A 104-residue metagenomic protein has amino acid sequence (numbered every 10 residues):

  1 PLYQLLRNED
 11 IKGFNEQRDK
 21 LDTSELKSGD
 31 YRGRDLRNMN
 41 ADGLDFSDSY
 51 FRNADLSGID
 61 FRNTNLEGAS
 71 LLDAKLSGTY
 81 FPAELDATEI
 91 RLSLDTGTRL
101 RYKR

Functional and structural regions predicted by a protein language model:
L2-R104: Tandem repeat scaffolds
